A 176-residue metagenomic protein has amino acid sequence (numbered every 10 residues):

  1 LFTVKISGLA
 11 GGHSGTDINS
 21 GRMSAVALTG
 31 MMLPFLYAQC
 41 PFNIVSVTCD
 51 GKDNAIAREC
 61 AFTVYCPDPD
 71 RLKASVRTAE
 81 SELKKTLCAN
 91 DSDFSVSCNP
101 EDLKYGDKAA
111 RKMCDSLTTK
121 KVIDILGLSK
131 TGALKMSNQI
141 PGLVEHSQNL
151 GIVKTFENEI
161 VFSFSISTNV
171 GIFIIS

Functional and structural regions predicted by a protein language model:
L1-I166: Midchain, well-structured core segments that form catalytic/ion-binding scaffolds
T168-V170: Short amphipathic, basic-aromatic surface patches that mediate peripheral association with negatively charged
I172-S176: Redox- and metal-dependent alpha/beta enzyme cores, enriched for Fe-S-associated oxidoreductases and cofactor-handling
